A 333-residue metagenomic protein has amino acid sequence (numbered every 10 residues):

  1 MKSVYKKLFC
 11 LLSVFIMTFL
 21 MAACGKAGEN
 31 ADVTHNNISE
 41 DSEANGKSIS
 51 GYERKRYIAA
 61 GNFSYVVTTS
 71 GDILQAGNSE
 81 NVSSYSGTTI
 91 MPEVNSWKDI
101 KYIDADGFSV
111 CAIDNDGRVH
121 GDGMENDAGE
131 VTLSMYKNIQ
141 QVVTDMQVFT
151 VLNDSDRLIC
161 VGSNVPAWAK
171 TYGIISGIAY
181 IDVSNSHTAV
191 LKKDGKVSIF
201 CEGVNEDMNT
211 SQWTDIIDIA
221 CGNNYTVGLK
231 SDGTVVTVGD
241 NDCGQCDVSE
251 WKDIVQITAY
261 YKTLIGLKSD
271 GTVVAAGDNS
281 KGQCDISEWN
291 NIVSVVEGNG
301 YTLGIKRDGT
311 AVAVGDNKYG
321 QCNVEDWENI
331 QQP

Functional and structural regions predicted by a protein language model:
M1-L12: Bacterial N-terminal signal peptides that target proteins for export
L12-L20: Bacterial N-terminal signal peptides
F19-I38: Sec-dependent signal peptide cleavage junction
V33-Y57: N-terminal low-complexity, Pro/Thr/Ser-rich intrinsically disordered segments that act as propeptides or flexible
G46-G51, F63, L74-S96, H120-M135 (+7 more regions): Short glycine/serine- and acidic-residue-enriched loop/turn motifs that recur at repeat junctions
F63-V66, Q75, S109-A112, G121 (+10 more regions): Conserved core positions of repeat-based scaffolds
S231-V236, E250-Q256, S269-V274, E288-V293 (+1 more regions): Thr-biased low-complexity repeat/linker tracts and other Thr-enriched repetitive architectures
